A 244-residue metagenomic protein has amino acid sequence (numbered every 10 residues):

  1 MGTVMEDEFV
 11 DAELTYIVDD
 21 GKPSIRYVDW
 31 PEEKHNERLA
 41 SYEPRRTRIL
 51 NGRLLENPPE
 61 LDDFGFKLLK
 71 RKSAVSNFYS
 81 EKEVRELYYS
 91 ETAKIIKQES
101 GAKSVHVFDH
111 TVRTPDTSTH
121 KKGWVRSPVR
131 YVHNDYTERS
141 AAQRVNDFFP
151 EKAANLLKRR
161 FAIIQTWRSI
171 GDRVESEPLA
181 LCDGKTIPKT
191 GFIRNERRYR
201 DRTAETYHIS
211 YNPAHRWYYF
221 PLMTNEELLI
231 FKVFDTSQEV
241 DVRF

Functional and structural regions predicted by a protein language model:
G2-Y207, Y211-P221: Non-heme Fe(II) oxygenase catalytic core, chiefly the N-lobe of the double-stranded beta-helix
Y207-F244: Catalytic core of Fe(II)/2-oxoglutarate
